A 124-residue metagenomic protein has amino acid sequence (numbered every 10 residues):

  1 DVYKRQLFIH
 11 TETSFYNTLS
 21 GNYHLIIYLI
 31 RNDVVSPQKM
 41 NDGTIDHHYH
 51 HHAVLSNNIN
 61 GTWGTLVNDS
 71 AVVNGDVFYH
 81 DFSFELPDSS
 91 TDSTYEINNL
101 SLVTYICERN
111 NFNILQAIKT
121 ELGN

Functional and structural regions predicted by a protein language model:
D1-N124: Short, conserved sequence motifs used for protein processing/export or organelle targeting and for catalysis
